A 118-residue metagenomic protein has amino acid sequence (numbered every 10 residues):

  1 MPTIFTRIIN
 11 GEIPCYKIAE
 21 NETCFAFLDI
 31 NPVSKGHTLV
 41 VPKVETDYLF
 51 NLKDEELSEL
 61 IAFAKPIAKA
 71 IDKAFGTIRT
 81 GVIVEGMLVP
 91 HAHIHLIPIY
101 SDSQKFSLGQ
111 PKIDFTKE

Functional and structural regions predicted by a protein language model:
M1-E118: HIT superfamily nucleotide-processing domains
